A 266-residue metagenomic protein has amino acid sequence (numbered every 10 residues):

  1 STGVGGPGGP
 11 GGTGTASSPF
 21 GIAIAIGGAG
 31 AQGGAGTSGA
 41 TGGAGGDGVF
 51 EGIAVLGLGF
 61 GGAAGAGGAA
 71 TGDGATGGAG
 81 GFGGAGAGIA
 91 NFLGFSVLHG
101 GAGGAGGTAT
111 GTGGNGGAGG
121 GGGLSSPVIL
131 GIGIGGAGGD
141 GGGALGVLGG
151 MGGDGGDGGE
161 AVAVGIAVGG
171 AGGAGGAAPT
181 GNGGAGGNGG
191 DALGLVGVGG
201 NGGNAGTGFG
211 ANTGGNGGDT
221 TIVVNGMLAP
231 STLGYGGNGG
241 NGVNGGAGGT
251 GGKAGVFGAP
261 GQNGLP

Functional and structural regions predicted by a protein language model:
S1-P266: Glycine-centric low-complexity repeats
